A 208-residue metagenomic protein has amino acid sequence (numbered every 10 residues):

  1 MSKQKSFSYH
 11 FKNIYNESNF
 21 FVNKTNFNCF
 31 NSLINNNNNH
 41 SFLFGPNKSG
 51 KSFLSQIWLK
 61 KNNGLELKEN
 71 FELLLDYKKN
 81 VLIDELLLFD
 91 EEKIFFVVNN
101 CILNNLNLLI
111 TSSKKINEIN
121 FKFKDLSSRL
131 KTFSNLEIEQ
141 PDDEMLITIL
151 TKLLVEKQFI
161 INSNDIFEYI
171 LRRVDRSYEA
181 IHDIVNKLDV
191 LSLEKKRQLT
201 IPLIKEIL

Functional and structural regions predicted by a protein language model:
M1-N35, L193-L208: A short, basic N-terminal segment
N38-L54: Walker A/P-loop nucleotide-binding motif
K68-V97, N104-S113: Conserved P-loop NTPase "ATPase switch" module shared by AAA+ and STAND
I116-K131: Short regulatory helix/loop adjacent to the ATP-binding pocket of P-loop NTPases
D125, T148-F159: Conserved AAA+ ATPase "sensor/coupling" helix adjacent to the nucleotide-binding pocket
F133-M145: Conserved AAA+ ATPase "SRH/arginine-finger" region at the nucleotide-binding site
I161-R173: Short conserved motifs of the RecA-like P-loop NTPase core
V174-N186: The conserved phosphate-sensing helix
